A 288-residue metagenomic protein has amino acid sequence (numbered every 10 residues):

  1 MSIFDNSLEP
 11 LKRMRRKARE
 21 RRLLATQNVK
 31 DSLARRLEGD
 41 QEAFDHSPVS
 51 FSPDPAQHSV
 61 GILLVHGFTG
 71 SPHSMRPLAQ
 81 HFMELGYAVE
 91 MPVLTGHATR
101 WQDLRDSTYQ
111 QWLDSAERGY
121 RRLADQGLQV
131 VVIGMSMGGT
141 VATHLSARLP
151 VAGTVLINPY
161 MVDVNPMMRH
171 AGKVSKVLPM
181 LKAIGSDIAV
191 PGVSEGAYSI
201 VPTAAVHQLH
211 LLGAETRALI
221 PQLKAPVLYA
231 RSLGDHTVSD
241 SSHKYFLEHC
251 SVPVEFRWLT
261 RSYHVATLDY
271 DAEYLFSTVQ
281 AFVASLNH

Functional and structural regions predicted by a protein language model:
Q41-R100: Short, surface-exposed "cap/lid" segments of acyl-processing enzymes
L78, A225, S239-E248: Short alpha-helix in the alpha/beta-hydrolase fold that links the catalytic acid
G96, L123, T260-A266: Histidine-bearing beta->alpha loop at or near hydrolase active sites
T99-Q126: Catalytic nucleophile-loop/oxyanion-hole region of alpha/beta-hydrolase and closely related hydrolase-like folds
G134-G138, A142: Gly/Ala-rich beta-loop-alpha elbow adjacent to hydrolase catalytic centers
L223, Y229-R231, D235: Short beta-strand/loop motif that positions the catalytic acidic residue of the alpha/beta-hydrolase fold
K244, E248-V265: Catalytic histidine neighborhood in serine/cysteine hydrolases with alpha/beta-hydrolase-type architecture
R261-H288: Catalytic active-site module of serine/aspartate enzymes centered on a nucleophile-bearing elbow/loop
